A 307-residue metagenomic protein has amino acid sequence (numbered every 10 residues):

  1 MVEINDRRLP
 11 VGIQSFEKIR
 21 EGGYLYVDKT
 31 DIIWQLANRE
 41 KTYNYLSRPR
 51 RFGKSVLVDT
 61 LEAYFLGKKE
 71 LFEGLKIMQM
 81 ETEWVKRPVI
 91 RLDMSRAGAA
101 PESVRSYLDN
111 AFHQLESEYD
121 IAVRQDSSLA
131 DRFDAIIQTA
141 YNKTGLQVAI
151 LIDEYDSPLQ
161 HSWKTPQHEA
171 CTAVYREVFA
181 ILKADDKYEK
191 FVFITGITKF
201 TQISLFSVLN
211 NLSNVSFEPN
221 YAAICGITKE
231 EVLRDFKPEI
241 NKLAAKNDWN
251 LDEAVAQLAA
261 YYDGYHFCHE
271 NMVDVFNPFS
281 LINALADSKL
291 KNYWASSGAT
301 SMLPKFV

Functional and structural regions predicted by a protein language model:
M1-V307: Phosphate-binding site recognition
